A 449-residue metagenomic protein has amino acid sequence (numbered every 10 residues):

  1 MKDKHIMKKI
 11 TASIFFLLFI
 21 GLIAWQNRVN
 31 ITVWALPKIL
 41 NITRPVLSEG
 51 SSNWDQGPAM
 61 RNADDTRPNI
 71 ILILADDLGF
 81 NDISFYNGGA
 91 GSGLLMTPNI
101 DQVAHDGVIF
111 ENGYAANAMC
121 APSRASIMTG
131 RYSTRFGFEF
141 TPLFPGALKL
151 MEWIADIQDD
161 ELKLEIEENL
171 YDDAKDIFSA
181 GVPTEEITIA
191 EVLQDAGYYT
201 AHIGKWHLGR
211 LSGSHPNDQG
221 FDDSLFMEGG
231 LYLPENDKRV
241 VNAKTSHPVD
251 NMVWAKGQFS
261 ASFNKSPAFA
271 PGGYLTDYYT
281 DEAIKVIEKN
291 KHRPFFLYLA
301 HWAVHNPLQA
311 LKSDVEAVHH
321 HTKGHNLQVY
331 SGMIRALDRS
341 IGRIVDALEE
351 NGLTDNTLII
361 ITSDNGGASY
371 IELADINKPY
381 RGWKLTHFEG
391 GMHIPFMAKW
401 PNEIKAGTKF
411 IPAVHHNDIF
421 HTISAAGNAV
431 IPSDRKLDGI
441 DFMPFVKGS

Functional and structural regions predicted by a protein language model:
K2, K8-S449: Formylglycine-dependent sulfatase
